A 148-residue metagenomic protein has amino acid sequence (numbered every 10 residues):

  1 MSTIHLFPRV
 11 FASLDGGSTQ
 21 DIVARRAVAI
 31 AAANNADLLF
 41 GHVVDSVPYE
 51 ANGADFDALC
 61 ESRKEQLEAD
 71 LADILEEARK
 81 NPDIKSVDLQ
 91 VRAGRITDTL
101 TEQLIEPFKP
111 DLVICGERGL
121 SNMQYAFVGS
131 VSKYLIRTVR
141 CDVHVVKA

Functional and structural regions predicted by a protein language model:
M1-H5, R79-V113: Structural beta-alpha unit
S2-A54, N81: Small/aliphatic-rich secondary-structure junction motif
V23, E50-G53, T99-E102, Y125-A126: Short, well-ordered secondary-structure micro-motifs
G41, D88-R92, H144: General small-molecule cofactor/ligand-binding pocket signal
H42, G116-R118, A148: Short secondary-structure boundary segments
D57-D70: A short acidic, glycine-rich active-site loop that binds or catalyzes chemistry on phosphate/adenosine moieties
L112-R137: Glycine-rich, Arg-bearing micro-motifs that act as flexible, cationic patches
T138-A148: Short, acidic/small-residue loops that bind anionic groups at enzyme active sites
